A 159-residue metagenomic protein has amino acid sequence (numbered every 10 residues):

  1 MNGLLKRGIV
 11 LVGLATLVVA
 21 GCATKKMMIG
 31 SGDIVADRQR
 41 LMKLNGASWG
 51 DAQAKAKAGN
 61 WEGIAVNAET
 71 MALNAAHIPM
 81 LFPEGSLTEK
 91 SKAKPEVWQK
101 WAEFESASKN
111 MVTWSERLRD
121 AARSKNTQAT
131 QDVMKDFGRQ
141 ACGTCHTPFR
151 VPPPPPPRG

Functional and structural regions predicted by a protein language model:
M1-V12: Bacterial N-terminal signal peptides that target proteins for export
G3, A23-T24: N-terminal low-structure segments adjacent to metalloprotease catalytic domains across cellular compartments
V19-G21: C-terminal motif of bacterial Sec signal peptides marking the signal peptidase cleavage site
K25-W61, E69-G159: Sequence context surrounding c-type heme c attachment/ligation sites in exported
